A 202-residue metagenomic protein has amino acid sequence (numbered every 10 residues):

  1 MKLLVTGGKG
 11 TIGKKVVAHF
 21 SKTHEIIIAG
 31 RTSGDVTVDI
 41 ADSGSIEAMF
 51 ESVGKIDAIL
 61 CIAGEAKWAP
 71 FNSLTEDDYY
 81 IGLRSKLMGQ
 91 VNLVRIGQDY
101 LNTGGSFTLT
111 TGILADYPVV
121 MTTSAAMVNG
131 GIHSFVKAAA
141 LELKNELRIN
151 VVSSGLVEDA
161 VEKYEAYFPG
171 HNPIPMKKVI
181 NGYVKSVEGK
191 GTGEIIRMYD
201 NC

Functional and structural regions predicted by a protein language model:
L4-H19: N-terminal Rossmann NAD(P)H-binding glycine-rich loop of SDR-like oxidoreductase domains
G30-G44: Rossmann-fold cofactor-recognition segment
I40-I56: Conserved Rossmann-fold cofactor-binding substructure of NAD(P)-dependent oxidoreductases
S45, M88-I96: Conserved mid-core alpha-helix of short-chain dehydrogenase/reductase
L60-A69: Conserved NAD(P)H cofactor-binding loop of Rossmann-fold oxidoreductase domains
P70-F71, D78-Y80: Substrate-binding pocket helix/loop in short-chain dehydrogenase/reductase
G82-S85, V91-N92, S106-I132, V136-K144 (+1 more regions): Catalytic loop of short-chain dehydrogenase/reductase
L147, V151, V157-E162, A166-C202: C-terminal helical subdomain
